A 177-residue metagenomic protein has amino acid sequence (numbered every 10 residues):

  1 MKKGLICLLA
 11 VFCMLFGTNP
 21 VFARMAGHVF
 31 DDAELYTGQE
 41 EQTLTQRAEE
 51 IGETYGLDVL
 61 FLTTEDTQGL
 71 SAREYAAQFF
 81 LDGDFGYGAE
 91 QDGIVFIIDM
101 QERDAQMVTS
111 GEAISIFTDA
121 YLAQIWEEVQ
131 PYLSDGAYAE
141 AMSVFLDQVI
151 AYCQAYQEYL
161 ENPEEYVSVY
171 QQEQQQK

Functional and structural regions predicted by a protein language model:
K2-K177: A structural boundary signal for the start of the first folded domain, especially the loop/turn and N-capping region
